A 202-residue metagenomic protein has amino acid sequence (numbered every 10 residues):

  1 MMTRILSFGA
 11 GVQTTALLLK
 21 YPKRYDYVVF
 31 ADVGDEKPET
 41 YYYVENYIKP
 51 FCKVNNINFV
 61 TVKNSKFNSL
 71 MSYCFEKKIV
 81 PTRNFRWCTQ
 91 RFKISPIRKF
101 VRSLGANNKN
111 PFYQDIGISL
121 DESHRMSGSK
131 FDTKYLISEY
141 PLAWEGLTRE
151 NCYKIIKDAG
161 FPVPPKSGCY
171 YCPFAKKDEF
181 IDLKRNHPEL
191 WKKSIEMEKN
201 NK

Functional and structural regions predicted by a protein language model:
M1-K202: Nucleotide-activated chemistry modules centered on ATP-dependent adenylation/adenylyltransferase
